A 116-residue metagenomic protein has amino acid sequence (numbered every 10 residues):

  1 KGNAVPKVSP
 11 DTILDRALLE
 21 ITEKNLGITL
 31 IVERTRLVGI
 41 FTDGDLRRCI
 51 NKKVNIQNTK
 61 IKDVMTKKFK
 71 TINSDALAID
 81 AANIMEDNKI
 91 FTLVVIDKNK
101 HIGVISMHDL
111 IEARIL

Functional and structural regions predicted by a protein language model:
K1-V5, N58-F69: Bateman (tandem CBS) regulatory domains
K7-N25, I50, T71-I90, V95-K98 (+1 more regions): The conserved cystathionine-beta-synthase
A17, I21, L30-I31, T35: C-terminal accessory/connector segments of nucleic-acid motor ATPases
I31, V38, R48, K52: Acidic, glycine-rich loop-and-beta core segments that form the ion-binding/anion-interacting portion of active sites
V32, L37-V38, I96, H101-I102: Short hydrophobic beta-strand segments in globular cytosolic domains
